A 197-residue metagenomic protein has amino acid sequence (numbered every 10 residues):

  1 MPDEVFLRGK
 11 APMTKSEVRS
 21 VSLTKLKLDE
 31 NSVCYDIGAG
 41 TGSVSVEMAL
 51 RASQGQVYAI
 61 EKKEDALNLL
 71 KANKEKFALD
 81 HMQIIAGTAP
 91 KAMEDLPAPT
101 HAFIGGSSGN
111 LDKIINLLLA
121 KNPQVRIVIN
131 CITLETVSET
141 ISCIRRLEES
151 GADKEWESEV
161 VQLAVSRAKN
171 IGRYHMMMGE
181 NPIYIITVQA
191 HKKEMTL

Functional and structural regions predicted by a protein language model:
M1-Y35, L69-A72, K76: Class I SAM-dependent transferase core
G38: Conserved S-adenosyl-L-methionine
T41-S53: Conserved SAM-binding loop of SAM-dependent methyltransferases across substrates and taxa, primarily the Class I
Q54-Y58: Short beta-strand element of Class I
I60-A98: S-adenosyl-L-methionine
I84-I132: Active-site segment flanking the S-adenosylmethionine/decSAM binding pocket in AdoMet-dependent transferases
L117-E180: C-terminal substrate-binding/active-site "lid" region of AdoMet-derived donor-dependent transferases
G172-L197: Core SAM-dependent methyltransferase catalytic element
